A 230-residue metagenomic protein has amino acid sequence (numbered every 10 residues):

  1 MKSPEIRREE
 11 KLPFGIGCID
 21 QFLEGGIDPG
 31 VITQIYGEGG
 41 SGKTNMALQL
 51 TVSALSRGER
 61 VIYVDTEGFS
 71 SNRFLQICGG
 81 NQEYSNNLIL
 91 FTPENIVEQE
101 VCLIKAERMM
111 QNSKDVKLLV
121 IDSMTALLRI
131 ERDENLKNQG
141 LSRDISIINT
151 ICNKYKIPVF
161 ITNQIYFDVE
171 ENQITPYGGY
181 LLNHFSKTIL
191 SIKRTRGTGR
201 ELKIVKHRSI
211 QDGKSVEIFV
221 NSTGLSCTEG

Functional and structural regions predicted by a protein language model:
M1-P29, G230: A short, basic N-terminal segment
G15, V31, S70, Y84 (+7 more regions): Helical mechanochemical/support elements of P-loop NTPase systems and associated helical scaffolds
G25-I27, S53-R57, N81-Y84, R108-S113 (+2 more regions): Conserved catalytic network of the ASCE P-loop NTPase/AAA+ motor domain
D28-K105: Conserved P-loop
S70, L127-L128, D168: Catalytic P-loop NTPase motifs of RecA-like helicase/translocase cores
F91-K156: Phosphate-binding/switch loop-helix module in NTP-utilizing enzymes
T150-G230: Phosphate-binding/switch region of NTP-binding enzymes
